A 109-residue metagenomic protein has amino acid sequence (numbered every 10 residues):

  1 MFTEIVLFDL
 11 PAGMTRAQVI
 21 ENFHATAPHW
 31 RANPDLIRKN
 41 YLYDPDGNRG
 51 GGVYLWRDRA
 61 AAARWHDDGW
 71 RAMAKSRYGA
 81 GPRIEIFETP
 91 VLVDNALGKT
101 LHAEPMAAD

Functional and structural regions predicted by a protein language model:
M1-R49, R59-D68, Y78-D109: Short S/T/G/P-rich N-terminal loop/turn motif that feeds into the first structured element of a domain
G52-W56: Conserved RNP beta-strands of RNA recognition motif
W70-A74: Short, non-transmembrane amphipathic alpha-helical segments
